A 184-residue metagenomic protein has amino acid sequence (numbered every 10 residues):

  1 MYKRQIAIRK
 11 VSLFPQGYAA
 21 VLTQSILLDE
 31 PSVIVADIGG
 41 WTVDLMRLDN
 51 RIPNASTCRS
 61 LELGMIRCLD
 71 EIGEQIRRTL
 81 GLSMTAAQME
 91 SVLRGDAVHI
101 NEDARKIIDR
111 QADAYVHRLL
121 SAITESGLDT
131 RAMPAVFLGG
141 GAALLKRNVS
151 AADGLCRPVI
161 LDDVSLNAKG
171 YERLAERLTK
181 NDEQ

Functional and structural regions predicted by a protein language model:
M1-V33, N54-R67, A87-Q184: Nucleotide/phosphate-binding catalytic cleft detector across ATP-hydrolyzing and phosphate-transferring enzymes
L27-N54, I72: Gly/Thr-rich phosphate-binding beta-strand-loop-beta motif of the actin/hexokinase/Hsp70
E71-I76, L80: C-terminal, non-catalytic macromolecule-binding modules
L82-A86: Short, structured loop/turn "capping" segments at alpha-beta junctions
